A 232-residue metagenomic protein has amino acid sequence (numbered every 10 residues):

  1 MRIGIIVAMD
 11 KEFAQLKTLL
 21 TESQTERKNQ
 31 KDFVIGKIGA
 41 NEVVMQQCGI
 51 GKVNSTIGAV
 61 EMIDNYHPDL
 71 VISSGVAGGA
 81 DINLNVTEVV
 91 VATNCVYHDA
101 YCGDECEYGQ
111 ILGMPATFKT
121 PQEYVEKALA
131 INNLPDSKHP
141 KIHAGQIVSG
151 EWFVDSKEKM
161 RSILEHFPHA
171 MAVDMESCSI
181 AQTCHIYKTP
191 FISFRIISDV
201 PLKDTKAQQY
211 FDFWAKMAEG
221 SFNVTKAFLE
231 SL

Functional and structural regions predicted by a protein language model:
M1-V60, N65-Y66: N-terminal short beta-loop-beta anion/metal-coordinating cradle
G58, V125-I131, E219-F228: Short, well-ordered amphipathic alpha-helical segments that serve as non-catalytic structural scaffolds within diverse
E61-N65, N83-L84, A181-P190: Alpha-helix C-terminal capping segments
H67-I72: Proline-aspartate-enriched helix->loop->beta-strand connector
A80-F167: Mid-sequence, gly/pro-rich, charge-dense loop/helix-turn segments that line enzyme active sites
W152-K206: A C-terminal functional module that forms or caps the active site or interfaces directly with catalytic machinery
P201-L232: His/Asp/Glu-rich mid-to-C-terminal helical/loop segments that flank catalytic regions of hydrolases
